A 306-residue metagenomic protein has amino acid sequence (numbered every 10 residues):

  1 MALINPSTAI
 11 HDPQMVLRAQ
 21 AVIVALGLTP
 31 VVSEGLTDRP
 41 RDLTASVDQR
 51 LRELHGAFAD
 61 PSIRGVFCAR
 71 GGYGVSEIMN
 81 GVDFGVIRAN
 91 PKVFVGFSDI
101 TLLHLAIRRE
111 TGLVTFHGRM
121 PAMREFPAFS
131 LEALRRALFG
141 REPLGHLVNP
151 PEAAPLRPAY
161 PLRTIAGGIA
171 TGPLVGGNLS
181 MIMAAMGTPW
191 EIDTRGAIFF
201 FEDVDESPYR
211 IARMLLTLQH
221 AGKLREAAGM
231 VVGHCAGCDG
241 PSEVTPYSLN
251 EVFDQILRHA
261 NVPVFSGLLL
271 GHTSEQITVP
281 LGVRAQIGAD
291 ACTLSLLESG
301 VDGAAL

Functional and structural regions predicted by a protein language model:
M1-Q20, N149-P158, I169, R284 (+1 more regions): N-terminal amphipathic/basic leader segments beginning at the initiator methionine
M1-S62: ATP/NTP phosphate-donor binding region
L3, V66, D99, I182 (+2 more regions): Buried hydrophobic positions in well-ordered alpha/beta secondary-structure cores of metabolic enzymes
G65-S76, G81, F97: N-terminal glycine-rich "phosphate-gripper" loop used for MgATP/nucleotide binding and carboxylate activation
V82-I107, V114-P121, P263: Short, acidic/small-residue loops that bind anionic groups at enzyme active sites
G112-S180: Conserved anion/nucleotide-ligand pocket segment
L174-A212: Oxyanion-binding "anion nests"
R213-L306: C-terminal active-site/capping subdomain that shapes the small-molecule cofactor and substrate pocket of enzyme
